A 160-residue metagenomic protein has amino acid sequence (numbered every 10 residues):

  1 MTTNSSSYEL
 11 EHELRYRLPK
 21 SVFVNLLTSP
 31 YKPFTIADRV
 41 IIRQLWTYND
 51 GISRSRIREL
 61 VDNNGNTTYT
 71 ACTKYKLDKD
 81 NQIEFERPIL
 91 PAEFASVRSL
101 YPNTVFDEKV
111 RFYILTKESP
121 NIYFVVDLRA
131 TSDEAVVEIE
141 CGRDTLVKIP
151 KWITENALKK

Functional and structural regions predicted by a protein language model:
M1-K160: Phosphate-end processing signature that detects enzymes handling 5′-triphosphorylated RNA and polyphosphate
